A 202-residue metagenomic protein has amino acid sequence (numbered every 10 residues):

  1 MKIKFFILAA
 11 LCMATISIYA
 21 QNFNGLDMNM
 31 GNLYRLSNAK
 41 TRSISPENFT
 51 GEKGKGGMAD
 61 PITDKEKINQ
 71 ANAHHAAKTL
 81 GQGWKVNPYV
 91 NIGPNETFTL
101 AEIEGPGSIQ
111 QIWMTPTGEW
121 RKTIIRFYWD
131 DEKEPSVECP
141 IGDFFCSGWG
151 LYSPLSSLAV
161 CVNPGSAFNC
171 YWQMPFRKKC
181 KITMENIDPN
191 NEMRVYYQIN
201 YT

Functional and structural regions predicted by a protein language model:
M1-Q21: Bacterial Sec-dependent N-terminal signal peptides
Q21-T202: Beta-strand-centric surfaces of beta-sandwich/beta-rich domains
